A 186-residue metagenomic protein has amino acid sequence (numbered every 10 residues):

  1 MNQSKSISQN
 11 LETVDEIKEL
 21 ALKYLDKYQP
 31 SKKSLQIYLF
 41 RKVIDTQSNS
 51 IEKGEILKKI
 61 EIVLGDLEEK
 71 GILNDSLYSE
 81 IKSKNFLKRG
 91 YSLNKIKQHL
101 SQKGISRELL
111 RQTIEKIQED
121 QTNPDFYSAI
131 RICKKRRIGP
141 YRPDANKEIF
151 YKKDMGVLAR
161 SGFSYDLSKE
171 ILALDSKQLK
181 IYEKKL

Functional and structural regions predicted by a protein language model:
M1-L186: An alpha-helical, amphipathic repeat domain used for nucleic-acid recognition, typified by the mTERF helical solenoid
